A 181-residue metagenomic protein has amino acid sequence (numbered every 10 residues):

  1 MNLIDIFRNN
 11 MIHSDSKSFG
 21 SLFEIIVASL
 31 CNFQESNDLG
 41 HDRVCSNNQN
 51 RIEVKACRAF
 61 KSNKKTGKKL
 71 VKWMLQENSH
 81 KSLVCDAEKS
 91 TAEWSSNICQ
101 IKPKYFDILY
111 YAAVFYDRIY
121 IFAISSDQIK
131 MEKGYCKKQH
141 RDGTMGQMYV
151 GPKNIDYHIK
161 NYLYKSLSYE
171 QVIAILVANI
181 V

Functional and structural regions predicted by a protein language model:
M1-N50, K55-V181: Nucleic-acid endonuclease domains
